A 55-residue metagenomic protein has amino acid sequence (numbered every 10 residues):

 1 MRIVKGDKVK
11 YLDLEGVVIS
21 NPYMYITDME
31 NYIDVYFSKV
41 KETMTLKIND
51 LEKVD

Functional and structural regions predicted by a protein language model:
M1-D55: Basic/aromatic-rich interaction segments and small domains that mediate binding to polyanionic partners
